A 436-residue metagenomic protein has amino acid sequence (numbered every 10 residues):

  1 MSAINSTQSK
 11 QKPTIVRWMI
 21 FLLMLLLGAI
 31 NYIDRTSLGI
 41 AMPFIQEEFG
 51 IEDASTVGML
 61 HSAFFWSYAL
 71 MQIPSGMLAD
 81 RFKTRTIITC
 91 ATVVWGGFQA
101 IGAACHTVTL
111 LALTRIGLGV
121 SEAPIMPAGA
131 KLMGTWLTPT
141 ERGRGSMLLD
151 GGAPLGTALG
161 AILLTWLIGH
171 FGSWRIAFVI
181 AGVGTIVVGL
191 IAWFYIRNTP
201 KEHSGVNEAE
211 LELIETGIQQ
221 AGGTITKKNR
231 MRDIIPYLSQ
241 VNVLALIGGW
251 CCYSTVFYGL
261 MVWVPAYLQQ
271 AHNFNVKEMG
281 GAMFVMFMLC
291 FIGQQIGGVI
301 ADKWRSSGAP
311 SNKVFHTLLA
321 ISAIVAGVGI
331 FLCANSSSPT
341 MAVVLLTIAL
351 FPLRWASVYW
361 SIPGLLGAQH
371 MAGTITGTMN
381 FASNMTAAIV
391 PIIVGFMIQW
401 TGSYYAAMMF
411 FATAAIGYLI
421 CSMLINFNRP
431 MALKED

Functional and structural regions predicted by a protein language model:
L38-G39, I235-G297, L353-A356, W360: Extracytoplasmic gate region of multi-pass secondary transporters
G39-L70: Extracellular/periplasmic helix-loop-helix junction of adjacent transmembrane segments in MFS-like secondary
I51, K83, F98, A104-L110 (+5 more regions): Helix-breaking motifs and short loop linkers at transmembrane-helix boundaries and internal kinks in secondary membrane
L70-T109: Conserved MFS/SLC helix-loop-helix module at the cytosolic interface between two early adjacent transmembrane helices
T114-P154: Cytoplasmic helix-loop-helix junction between adjacent transmembrane helices in 12-TM secondary transporters
G143-I162, I168-G169, T185, C290-Q294 (+1 more regions): Glycine-rich segments within core transmembrane alpha-helices of 12-TM secondary carriers
L149-H203: Helix-loop-helix hairpin linking two adjacent transmembrane segments in secondary transporters
N312-Y359: C-terminal transmembrane helical hairpin of 12-TM major facilitator-type secondary transporters
